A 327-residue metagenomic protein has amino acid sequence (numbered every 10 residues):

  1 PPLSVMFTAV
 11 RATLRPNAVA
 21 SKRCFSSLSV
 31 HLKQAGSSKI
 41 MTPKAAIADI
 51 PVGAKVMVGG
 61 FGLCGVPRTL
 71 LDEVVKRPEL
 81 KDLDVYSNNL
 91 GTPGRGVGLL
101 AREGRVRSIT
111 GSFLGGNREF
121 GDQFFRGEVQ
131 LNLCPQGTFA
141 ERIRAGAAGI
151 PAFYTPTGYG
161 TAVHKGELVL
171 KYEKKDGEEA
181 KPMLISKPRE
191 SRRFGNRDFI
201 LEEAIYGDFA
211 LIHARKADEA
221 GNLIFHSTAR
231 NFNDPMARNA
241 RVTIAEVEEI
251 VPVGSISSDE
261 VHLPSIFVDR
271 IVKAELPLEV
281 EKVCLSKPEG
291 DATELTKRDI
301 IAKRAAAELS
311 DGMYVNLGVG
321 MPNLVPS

Functional and structural regions predicted by a protein language model:
P1-S21: N-terminal chloroplast transit peptides
F7, F25-S327: Conserved alpha/beta enzyme-core scaffold
